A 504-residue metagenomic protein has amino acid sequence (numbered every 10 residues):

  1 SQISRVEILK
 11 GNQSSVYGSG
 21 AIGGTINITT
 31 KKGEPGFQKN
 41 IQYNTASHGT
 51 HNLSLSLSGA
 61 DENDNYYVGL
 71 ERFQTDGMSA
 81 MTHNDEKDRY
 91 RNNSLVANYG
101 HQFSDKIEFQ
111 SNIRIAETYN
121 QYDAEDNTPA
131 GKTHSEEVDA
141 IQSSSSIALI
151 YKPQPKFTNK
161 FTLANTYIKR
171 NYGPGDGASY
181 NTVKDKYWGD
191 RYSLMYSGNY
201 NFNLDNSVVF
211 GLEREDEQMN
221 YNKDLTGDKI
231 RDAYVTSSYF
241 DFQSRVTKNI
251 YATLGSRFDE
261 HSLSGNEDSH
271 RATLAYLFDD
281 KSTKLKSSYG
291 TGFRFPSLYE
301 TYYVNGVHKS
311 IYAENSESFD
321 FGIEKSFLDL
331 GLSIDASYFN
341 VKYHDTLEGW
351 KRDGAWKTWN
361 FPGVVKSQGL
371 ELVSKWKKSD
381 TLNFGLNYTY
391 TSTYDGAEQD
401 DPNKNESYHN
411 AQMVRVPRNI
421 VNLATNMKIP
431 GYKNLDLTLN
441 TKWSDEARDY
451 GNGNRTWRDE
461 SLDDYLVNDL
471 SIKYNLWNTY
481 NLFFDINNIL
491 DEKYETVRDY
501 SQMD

Functional and structural regions predicted by a protein language model:
S1-Q38: A beta-strand signature from Gram-negative outer-membrane beta-barrel systems, especially the internal plug domain
S15, N27, E34-F37, N44 (+2 more regions): Periplasmic-side early beta-strands and strand-to-turn transitions of outer-membrane beta-barrels
T45-S47, D61-N63, R72-D76, I115-Y119 (+13 more regions): Transmembrane beta-strands of outer-membrane beta-barrel pores
S56-G59, G100-F103, S287, F384 (+1 more regions): Conserved C-terminal beta-signal and adjacent last beta-strands/turns of outer-membrane beta-barrel proteins
D61-E62, Q102-K106, A116, Q154-K156 (+12 more regions): Outer-membrane beta-barrel channels and translocator barrels
Y67, G100-T118, E137-D279, G331-Y338 (+2 more regions): Face-selective signature of the C-terminal outer-membrane beta-barrel domain
K156-P174, E217-M219, A275-K286, A313-F384 (+1 more regions): Membrane-embedded beta-barrel scaffold of Gram-negative outer-membrane proteins
R245-A252, N340-K342, F361-N452, L490-K493: Gram-negative outer-membrane beta-barrel transporters
